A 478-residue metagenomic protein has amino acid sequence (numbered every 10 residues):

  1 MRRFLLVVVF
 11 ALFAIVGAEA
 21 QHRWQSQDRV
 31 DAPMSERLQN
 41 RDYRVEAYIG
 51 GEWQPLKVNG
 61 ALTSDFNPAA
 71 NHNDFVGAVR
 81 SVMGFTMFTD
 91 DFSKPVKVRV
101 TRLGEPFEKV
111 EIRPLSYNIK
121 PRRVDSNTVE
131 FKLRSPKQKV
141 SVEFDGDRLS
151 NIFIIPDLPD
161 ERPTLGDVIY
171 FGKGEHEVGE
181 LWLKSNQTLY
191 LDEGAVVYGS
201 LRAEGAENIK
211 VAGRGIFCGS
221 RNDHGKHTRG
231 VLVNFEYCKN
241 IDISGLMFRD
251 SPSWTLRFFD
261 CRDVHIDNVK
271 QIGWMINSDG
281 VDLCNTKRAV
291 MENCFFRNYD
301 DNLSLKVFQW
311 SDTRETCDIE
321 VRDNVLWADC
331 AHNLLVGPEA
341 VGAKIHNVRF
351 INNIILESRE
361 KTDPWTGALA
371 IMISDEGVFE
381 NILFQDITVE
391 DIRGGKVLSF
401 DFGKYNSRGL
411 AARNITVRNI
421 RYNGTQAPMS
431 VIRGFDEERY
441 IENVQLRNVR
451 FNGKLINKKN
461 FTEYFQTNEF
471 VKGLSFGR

Functional and structural regions predicted by a protein language model:
M1-F4: Positively charged n-region of N-terminal signal peptides that target proteins for export
V7-A14: Bacterial N-terminal signal peptides
A20-R478: Extracellular/periplasmic carbohydrate-active domains that bind, remodel, or depolymerize complex polysaccharides
